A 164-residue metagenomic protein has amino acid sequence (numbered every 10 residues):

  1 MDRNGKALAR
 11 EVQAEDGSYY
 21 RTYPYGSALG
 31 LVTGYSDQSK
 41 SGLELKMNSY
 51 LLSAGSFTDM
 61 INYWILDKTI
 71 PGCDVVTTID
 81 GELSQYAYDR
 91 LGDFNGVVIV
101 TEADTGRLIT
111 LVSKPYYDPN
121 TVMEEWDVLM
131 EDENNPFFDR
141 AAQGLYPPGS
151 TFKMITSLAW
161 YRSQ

Functional and structural regions predicted by a protein language model:
M1-V97, D104, L111-L145: Extracytoplasmic/periplasmic proteins that interact with beta-lactams or build/remodel peptidoglycan
K153: Short, conserved phosphate/pyrophosphate- and ester-handling motifs at nucleotide-, phospho-/glycolipid
L158-Q164: Alpha-helical support elements that line or immediately flank enzyme active sites and cofactor-binding pockets
